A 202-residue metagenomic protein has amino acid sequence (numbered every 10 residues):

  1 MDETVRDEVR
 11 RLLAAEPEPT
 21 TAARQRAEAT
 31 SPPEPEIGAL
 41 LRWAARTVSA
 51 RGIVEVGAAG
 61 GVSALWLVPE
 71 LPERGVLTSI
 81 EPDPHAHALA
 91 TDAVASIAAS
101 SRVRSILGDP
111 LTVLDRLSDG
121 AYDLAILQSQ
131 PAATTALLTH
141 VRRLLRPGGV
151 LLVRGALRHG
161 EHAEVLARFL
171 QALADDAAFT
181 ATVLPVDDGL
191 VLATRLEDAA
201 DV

Functional and structural regions predicted by a protein language model:
M1-L124, S129-L152, A156-V202: A short alpha-helical cap/connector motif
